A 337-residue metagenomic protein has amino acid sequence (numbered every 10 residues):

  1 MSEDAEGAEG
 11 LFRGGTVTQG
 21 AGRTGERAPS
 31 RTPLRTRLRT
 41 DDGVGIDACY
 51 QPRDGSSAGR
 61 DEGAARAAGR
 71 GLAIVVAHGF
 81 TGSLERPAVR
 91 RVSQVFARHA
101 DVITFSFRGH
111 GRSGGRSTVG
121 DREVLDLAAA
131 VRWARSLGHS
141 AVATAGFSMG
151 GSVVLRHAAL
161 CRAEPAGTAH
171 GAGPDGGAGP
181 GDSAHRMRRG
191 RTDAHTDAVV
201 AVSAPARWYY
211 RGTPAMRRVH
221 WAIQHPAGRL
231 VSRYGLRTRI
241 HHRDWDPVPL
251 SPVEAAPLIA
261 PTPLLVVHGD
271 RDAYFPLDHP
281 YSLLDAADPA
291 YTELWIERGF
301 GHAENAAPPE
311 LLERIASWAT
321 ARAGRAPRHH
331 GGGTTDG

Functional and structural regions predicted by a protein language model:
S2-R66: N-terminal cap/lid segment of alpha/beta-hydrolase-fold proteins
G22-G25, R35-R37, T118, E164-G167 (+3 more regions): The alpha/beta-hydrolase serine catalytic core
R70-G79: Short beta-strand element of the alpha/beta-hydrolase
F80-S93: The serine-hydrolase catalytic nucleophile loop
R86, R108-D121: Glycine-rich "HGGG/HGxG" loop immediately N-terminal to the catalytic nucleophile of the alpha/beta-hydrolase
S93-G114: Conserved alpha/beta-hydrolase
T118-L137: Alpha/beta-hydrolase active-site loop
G146-V154: Gly/Ala-rich beta-loop-alpha elbow adjacent to hydrolase catalytic centers
